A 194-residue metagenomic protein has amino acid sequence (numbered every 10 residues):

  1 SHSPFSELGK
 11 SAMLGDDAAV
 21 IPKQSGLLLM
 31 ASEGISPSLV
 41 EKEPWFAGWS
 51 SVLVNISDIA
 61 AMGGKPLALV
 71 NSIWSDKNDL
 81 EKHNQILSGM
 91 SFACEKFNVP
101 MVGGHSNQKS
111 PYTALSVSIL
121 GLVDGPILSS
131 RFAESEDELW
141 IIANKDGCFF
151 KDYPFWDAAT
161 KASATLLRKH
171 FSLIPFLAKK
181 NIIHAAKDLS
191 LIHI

Functional and structural regions predicted by a protein language model:
S1-I192: Helix-biased detector of long, well-ordered alpha-helical tracts
